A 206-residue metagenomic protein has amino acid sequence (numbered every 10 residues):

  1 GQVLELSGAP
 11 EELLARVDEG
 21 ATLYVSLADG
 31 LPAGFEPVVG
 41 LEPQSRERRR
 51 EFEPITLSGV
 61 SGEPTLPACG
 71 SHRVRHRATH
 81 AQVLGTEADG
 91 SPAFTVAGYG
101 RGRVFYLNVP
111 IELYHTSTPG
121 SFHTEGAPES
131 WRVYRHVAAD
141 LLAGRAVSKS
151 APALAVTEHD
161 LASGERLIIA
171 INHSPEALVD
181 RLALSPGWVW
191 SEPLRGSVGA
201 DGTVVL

Functional and structural regions predicted by a protein language model:
G1-L206: A conserved amphipathic helix/loop scaffold that creates a polar/acidic microenvironment used either to coordinate
